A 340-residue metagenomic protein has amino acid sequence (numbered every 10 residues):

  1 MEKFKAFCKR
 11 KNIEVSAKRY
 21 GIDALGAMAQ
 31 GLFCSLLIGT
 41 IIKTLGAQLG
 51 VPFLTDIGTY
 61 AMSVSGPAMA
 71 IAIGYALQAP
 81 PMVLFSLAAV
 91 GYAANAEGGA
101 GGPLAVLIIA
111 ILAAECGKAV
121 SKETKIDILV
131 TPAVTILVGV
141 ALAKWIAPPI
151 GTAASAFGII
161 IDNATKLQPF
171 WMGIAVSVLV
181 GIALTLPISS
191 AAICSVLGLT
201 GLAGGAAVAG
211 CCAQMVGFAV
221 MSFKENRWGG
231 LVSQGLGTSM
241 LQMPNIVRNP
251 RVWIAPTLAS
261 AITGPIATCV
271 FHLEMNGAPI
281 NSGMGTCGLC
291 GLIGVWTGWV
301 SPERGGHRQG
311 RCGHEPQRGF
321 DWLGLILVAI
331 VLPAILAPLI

Functional and structural regions predicted by a protein language model:
M1-I340: Pore-lining transmembrane helices
